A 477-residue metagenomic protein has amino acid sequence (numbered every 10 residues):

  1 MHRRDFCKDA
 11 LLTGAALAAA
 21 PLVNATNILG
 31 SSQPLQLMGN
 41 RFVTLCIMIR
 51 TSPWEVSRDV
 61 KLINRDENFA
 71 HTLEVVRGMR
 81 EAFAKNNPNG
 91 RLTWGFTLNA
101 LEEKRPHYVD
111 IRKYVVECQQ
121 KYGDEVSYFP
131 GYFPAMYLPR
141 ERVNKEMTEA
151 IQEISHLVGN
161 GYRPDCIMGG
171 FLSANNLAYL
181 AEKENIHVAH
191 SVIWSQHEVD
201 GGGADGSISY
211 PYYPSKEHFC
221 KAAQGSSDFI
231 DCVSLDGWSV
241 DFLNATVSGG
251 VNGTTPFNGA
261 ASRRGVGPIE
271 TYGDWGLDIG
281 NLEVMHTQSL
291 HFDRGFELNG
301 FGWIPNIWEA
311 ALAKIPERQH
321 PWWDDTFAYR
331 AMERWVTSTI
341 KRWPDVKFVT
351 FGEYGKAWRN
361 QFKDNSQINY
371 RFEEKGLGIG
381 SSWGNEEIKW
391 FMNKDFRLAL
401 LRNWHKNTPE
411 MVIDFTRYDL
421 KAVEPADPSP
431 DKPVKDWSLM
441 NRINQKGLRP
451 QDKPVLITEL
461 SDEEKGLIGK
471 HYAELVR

Functional and structural regions predicted by a protein language model:
D5-T26: N-terminal export signals
S32, C166-G300, K375-S381, E387: Active-site-adjacent pocket scaffolds in enzyme catalytic domains
P34-Y114, E387-K394, A399-N403, E424-P428: Active-site beta->alpha N-cap acidic-glycine motif
L62-E81, P106-V115, V143-A150, W275-D293 (+1 more regions): Well-ordered, non-membrane alpha-helical segments in soluble/globular domains
N89-G90, G95-F171, I230-G267, L298-Q319 (+1 more regions): Metal-dependent polysaccharide deacetylase catalytic core of the NodB/CE4 family, i.e., the active-site-bearing domain
S289-R359: Substrate-binding cleft of secreted/luminal carbohydrate-active enzymes
N360-R402: Surface beta-strand/loop "capping" patches
N403-V476: Acidic-aromatic substrate-binding/catalytic surfaces of carbohydrate-active enzymes
